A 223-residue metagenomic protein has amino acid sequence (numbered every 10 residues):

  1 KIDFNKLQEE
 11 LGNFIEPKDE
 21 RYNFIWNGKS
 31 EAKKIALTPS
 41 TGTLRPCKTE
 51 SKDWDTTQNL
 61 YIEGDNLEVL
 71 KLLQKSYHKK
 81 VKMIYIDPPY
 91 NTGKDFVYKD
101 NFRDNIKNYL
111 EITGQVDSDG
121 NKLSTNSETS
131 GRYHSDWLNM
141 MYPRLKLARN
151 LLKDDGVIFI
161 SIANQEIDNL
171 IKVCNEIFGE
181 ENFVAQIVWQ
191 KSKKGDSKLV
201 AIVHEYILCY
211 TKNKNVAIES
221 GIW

Functional and structural regions predicted by a protein language model:
K1-Y85, Y90-P143: DnaQ-like (DEDDh/DEDDy) 3′-5′ exonuclease domain used for proofreading and 3′-end trimming on nucleic acids
Q58-L60, K80-P88, D155-F159, I167 (+3 more regions): Beta-sheet entry/capping signal
H78, V97-D104, L170-G179, V200-Y206: Short secondary-structure boundary/capping segments
T92-F96, N169, A217-E219: Switch/connector loops and helix/strand junctions flanking conserved nucleotide-binding motifs in nucleotide-processing
D117, S124-Q186: Conserved Class I SAM-dependent methyltransferase catalytic core
G195-W223: Flexible, glycine-/basic-rich loop-and-beta segments that form/coincide with the SAM-dependent methyltransferase
